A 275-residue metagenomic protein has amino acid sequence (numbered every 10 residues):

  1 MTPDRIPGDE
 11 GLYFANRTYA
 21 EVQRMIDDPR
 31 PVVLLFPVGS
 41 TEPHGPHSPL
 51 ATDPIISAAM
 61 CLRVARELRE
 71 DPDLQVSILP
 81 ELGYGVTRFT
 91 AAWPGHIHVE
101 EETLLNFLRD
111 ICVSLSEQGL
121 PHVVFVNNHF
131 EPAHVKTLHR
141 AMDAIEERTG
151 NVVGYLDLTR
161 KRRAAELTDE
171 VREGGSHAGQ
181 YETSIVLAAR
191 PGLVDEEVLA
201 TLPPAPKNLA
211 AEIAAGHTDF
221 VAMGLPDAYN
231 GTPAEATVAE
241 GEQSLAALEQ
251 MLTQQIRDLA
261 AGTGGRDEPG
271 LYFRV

Functional and structural regions predicted by a protein language model:
M1-V124, N128-V275: Extended, histidine- and acidic-residue-enriched regions that form the cofactor-binding/catalytic faces
